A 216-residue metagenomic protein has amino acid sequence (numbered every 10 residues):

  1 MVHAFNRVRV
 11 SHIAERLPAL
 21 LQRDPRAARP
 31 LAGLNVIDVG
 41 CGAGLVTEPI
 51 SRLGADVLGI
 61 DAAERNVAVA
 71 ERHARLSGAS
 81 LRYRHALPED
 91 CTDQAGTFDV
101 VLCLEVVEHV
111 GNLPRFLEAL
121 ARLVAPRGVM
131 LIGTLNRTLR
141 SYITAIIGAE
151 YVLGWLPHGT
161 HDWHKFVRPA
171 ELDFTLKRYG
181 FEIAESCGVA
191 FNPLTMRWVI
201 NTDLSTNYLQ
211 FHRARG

Functional and structural regions predicted by a protein language model:
H3-A32: Conserved alpha-helix/loop element of class I SAM-dependent methyltransferases that forms part of the SAM/SAH-binding
R16, P49, T175: Rossmann-fold NAD(P)-dependent oxidoreductase module
D24-S141, L172, Q210-A214: Conserved SAM-binding loop
Y142-Y151: Short, flexible, mixed-charge acidic loops at enzyme active sites
G154-E171: Acceptor-substrate binding/catalytic loop of class I
R168-P169, D173-E182: Substrate-binding/catalytic lobe of Class I Rossmann-like enzymes that use SAM or dcSAM, i.e., the mid-to-C-terminal
F181-N192: Conserved S-adenosyl-L-methionine
R197-G216: Core SAM-dependent methyltransferase catalytic element
